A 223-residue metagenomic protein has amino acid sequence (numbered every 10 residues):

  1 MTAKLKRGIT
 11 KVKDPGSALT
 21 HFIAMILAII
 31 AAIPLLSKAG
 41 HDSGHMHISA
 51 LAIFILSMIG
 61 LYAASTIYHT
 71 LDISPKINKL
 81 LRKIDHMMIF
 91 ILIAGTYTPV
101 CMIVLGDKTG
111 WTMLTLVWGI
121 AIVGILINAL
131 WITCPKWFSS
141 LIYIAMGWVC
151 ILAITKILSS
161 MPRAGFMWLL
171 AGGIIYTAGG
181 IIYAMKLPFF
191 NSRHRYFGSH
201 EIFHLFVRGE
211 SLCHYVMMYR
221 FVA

Functional and structural regions predicted by a protein language model:
M1-A223: Multi-pass alpha-helical transmembrane bundles in non-GPCR membrane proteins that perform intramembrane catalysis
